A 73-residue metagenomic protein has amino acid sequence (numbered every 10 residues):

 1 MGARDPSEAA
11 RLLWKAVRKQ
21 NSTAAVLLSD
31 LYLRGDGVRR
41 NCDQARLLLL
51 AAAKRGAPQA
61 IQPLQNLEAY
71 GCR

Functional and structural regions predicted by a protein language model:
M1-R4, R18, D36-R40, K54 (+1 more regions): Short coil/turn and helix-start
G2-A3, L27-R34, N66-Y70: Hydrophobic face of amphipathic alpha-helices that form TPR/SEL1-like repeat modules and related alpha-solenoid
A3-L12, R39-L48: Structural signature of tandem alpha-helical TPR/SEL1-like repeats, specifically the intra-repeat loop/turn
A10, N21-L27, A57: Short, contiguous, well-ordered secondary-structure segments
L12, A25-Y32, L48, L64: TPR/Sel1-like alpha-solenoid repeat signature
W14-A16, A51-A52: Canonical positions in the second alpha-helix
K54-R73: Terminal, low-structured helical/coil segments at or just beyond the last alpha-helical repeat
